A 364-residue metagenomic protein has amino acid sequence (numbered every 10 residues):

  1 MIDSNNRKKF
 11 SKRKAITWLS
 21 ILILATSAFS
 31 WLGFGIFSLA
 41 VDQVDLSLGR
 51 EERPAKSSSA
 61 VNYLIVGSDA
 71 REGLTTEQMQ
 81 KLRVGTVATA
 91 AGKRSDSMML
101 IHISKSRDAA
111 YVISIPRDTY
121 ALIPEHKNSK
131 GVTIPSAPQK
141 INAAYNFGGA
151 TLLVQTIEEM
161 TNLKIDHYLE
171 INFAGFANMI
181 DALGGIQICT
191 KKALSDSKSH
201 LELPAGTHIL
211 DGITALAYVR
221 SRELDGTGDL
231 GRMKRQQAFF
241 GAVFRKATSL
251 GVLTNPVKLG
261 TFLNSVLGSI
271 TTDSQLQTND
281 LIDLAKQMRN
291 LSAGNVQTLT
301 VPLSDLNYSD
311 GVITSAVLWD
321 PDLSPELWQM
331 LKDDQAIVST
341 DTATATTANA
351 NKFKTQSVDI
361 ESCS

Functional and structural regions predicted by a protein language model:
M1-S364: Non-catalytic, solvent-exposed segments at the cell envelope interface
